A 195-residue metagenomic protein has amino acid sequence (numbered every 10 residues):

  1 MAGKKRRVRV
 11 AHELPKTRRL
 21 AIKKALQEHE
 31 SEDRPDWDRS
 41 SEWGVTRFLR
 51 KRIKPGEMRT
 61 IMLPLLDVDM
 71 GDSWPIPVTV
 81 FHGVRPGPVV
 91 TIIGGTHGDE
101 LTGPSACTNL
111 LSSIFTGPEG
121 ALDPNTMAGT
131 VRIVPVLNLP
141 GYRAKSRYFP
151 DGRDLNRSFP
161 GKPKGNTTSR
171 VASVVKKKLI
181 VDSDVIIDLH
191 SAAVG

Functional and structural regions predicted by a protein language model:
A2-G195: Structured catalytic-domain cores with a bias toward divalent-metal coordination
